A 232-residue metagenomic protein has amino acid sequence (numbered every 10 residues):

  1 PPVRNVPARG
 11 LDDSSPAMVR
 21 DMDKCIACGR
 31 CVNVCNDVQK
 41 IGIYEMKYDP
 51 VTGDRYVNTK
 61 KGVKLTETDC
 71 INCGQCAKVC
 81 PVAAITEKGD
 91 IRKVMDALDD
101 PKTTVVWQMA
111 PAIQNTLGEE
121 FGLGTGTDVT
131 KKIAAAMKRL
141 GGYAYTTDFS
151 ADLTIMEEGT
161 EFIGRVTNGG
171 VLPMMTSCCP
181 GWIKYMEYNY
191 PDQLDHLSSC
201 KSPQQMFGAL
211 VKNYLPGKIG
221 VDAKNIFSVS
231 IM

Functional and structural regions predicted by a protein language model:
P1, D23-D37, T68-A83, A151 (+2 more regions): Local cysteine-cluster metal-coordination motifs and their immediate loop/turn environment, predominantly Fe-S cluster
P1-V63: Ferredoxin-type iron-sulfur electron-transfer modules and their immediate structural context
D12, V19-I26, K64-E67, P81-I85 (+3 more regions): Generic amphipathic alpha-helical segments used as scaffolds and interaction surfaces in large, multi-domain proteins
S14-R20, T59-G62, Q75, E119-E120 (+1 more regions): Glycine- and acidic
D37, I41, G62, V82 (+2 more regions): Conserved helix-loop functional segments at active or binding sites
K47-T59, L65-G74, A84-K102: Terminal amphipathic helices with adjacent charged low-complexity linkers/tails
K64-T86, E187-P191, C200-P203: Helix-enriched interaction subdomains in cytosolic or periplasmic regions, typified by TIR/SEFIR signaling/NADase cores
E87-M232: Iron-sulfur-associated redox domains of electron-transfer enzymes in respiratory and anaerobic energy metabolism
